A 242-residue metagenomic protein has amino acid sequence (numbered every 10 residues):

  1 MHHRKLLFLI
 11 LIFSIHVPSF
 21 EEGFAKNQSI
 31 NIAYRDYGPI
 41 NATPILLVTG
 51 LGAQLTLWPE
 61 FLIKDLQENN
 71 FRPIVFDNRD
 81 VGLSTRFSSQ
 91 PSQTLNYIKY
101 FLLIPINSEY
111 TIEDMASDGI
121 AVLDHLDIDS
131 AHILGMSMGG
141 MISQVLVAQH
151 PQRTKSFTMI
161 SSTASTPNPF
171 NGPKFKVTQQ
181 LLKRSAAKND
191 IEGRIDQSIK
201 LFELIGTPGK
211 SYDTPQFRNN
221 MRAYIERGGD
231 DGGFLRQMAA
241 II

Functional and structural regions predicted by a protein language model:
M1-H2: N-terminal secretory signal peptides that target proteins for export/translocation
K5-F13: Sec-dependent N-terminal signal peptides
S19-N31: N-terminal cap/lid segment of alpha/beta-hydrolase-fold proteins
Q28-L102: Conserved HGGG/HGGXW glycine-rich cap/lid loop of the alpha/beta-hydrolase fold
T94-N107, Q179-A187: Alpha-helical membrane-targeting segments
F101-A131: Conserved acidic catalytic loop of the alpha/beta-hydrolase fold
H125, D129-N171: Conserved hydrolase catalytic core segment
G172-I242: Alpha/beta-hydrolase
